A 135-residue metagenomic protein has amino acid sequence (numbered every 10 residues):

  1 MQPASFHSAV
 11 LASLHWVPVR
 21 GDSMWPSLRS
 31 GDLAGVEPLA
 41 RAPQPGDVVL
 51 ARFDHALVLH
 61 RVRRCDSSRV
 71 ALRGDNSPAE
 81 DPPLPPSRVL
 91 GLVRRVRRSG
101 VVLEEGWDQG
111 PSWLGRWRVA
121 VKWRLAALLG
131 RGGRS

Functional and structural regions predicted by a protein language model:
M1-S135: Extended hydrophobic leader/signal-anchor segments used for secretion and membrane insertion
